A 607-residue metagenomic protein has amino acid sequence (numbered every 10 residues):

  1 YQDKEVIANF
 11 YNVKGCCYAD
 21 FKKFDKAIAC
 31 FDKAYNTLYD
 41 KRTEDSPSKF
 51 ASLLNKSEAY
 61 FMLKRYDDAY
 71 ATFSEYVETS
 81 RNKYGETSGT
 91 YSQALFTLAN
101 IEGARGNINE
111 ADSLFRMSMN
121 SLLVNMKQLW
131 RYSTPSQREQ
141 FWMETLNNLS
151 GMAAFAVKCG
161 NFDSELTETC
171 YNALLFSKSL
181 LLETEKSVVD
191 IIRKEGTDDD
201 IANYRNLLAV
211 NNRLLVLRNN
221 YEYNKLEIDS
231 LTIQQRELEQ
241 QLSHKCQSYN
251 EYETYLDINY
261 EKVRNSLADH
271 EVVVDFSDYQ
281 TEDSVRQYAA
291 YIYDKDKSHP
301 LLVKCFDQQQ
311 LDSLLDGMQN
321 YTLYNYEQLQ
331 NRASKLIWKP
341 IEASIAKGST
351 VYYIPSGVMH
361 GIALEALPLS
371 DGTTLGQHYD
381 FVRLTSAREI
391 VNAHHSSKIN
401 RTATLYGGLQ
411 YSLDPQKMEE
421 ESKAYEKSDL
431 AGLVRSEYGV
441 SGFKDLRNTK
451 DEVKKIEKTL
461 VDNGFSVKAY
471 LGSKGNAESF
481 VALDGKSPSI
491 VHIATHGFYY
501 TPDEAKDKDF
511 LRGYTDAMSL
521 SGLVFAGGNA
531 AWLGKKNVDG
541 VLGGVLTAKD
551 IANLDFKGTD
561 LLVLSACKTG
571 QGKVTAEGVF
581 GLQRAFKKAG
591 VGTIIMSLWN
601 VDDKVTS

Functional and structural regions predicted by a protein language model:
D3, D25, A29-D32, N36 (+5 more regions): Alpha-helical solenoid repeat scaffolds used for protein-protein interaction
I233, E237-S607: Catalytic cores of enzymes
